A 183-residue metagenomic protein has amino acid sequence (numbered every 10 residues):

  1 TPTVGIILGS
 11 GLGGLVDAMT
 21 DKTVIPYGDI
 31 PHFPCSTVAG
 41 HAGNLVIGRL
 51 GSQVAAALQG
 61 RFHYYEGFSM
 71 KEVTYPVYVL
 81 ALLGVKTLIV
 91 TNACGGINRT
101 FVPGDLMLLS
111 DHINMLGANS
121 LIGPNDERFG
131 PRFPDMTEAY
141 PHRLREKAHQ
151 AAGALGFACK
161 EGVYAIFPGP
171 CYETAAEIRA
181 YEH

Functional and structural regions predicted by a protein language model:
T1-M136: Metabolite-binding pocket within alpha/beta catalytic cores that recognizes anionic/polar moieties
I30, S36, Y78, R143 (+2 more regions): Generic signature of intrinsically disordered, low-complexity segments enriched in small/polar residues
E66-G67, E138, A165-P168: A generic secondary-structure micro-motif detector that highlights 1-2 residue hydrophobic/ambivalent hotspots embedded
T74-L82, R145-H149, R179-E182: Predominant activation on well-ordered alpha-helical scaffold segments within soluble catalytic domains
P134-L155: Internal active-site segments that recognize and position negatively charged phosphoryl groups and nucleotide moieties
Q150-H183: Active-site/ligand-binding-proximal alpha/beta "capping" segment
